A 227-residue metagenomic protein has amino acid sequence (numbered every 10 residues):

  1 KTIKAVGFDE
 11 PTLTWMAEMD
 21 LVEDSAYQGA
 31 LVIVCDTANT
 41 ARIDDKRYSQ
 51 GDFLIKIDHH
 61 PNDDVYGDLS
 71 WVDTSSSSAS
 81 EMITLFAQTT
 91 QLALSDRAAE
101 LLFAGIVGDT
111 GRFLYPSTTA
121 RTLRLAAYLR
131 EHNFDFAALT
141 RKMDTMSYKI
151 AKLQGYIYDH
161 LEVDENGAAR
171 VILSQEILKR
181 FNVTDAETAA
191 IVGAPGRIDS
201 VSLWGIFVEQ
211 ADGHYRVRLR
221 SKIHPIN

Functional and structural regions predicted by a protein language model:
K1-T14, Q28-G29, G108-I226: Hydrophobic helix-and-loop "lid/oligomerization" segment in the mid-to-C-terminal part of catalytic domains
K1-Y48: N-terminal small/polar loop signature for handling phosphorylated ligands or for N-terminal nucleophile
E18-L21, K46-Q50, D68-V72, A120-R121 (+1 more regions): Short, glycine/charged-enriched secondary-structure capping and boundary segments
S25-Y27, R47-S49, D63-D64, L94-D96 (+3 more regions): Solvent-exposed alpha-helices and their adjacent loops that cap or buttress functional pockets in soluble metabolic
A30-I33, F53-I55, L203: Structural motif
T37-T40, H60-N62, Q175-E176, Q210-A211: Short glycine-rich anion-binding loops that position phosphate/pyrophosphate groups of nucleotides and phosphorylated
D44-P61: A short, gly/pro- and small-residue-rich
I57-L125: Short alpha-helices
